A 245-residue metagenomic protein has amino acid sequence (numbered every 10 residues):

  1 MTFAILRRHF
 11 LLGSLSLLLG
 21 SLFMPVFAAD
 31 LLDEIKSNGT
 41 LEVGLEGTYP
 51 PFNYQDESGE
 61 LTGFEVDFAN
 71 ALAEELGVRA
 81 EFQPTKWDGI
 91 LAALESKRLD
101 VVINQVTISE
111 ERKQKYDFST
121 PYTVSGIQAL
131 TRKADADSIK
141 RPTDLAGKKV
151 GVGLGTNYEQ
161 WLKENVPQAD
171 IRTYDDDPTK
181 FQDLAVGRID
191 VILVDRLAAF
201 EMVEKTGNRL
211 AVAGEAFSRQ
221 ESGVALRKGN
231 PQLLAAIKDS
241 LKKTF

Functional and structural regions predicted by a protein language model:
R7-L11: N-terminal export leaders
A29-Q105: Extracytoplasmic small-molecule ligand-binding "clamshell" domains of the periplasmic binding protein/Venus flytrap
L41-E42, V78-R79, S96-N104, K148-K149 (+4 more regions): Alpha-to-beta junction loops
N53-E57, A69-V78, P142, G155-Y174 (+1 more regions): Ligand-binding cleft/hinge of the Venus flytrap
V66, F82-A92, D137, R172-V186 (+1 more regions): Short helix-initiation/N-cap motifs at beta->coil->alpha
G89, V106-Q114, W161-E164, A185-S218: A ligand-binding cleft/hinge motif common to bilobed small-molecule-binding domains
V124-T131, R196-K242: Periplasmic-binding protein-like
R132-K149: Flexible hinge/capping segments at coil-to-helix
